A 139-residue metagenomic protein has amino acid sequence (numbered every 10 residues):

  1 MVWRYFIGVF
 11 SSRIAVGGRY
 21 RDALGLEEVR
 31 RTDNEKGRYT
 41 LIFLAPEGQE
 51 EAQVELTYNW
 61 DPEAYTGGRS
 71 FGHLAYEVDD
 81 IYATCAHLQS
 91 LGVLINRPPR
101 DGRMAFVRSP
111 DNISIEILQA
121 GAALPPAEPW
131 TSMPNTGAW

Functional and structural regions predicted by a protein language model:
M1, T66-G68: Short, flexible turn/loop "capping" segments at secondary-structure junctions
V2, G8-E51: Core segments of cupin and vicinal oxygen chelate
V2-G8, V29-D33, F43, Y76 (+1 more regions): Vicinal oxygen chelate
Y20, G48, Y65, F106-S109: A general structural signal for stabilizing positions within well-ordered secondary structure
E35-K36, A64-T66: Short glycine/serine/proline-enriched coil/turn segments at secondary-structure junctions
E47-E51, D61-E63, I81: Short, charged/polar surface micro-motifs in flexible loops or helix N-caps
F71: Flexible, small-/acidic-enriched active-site or ligand-binding loops
